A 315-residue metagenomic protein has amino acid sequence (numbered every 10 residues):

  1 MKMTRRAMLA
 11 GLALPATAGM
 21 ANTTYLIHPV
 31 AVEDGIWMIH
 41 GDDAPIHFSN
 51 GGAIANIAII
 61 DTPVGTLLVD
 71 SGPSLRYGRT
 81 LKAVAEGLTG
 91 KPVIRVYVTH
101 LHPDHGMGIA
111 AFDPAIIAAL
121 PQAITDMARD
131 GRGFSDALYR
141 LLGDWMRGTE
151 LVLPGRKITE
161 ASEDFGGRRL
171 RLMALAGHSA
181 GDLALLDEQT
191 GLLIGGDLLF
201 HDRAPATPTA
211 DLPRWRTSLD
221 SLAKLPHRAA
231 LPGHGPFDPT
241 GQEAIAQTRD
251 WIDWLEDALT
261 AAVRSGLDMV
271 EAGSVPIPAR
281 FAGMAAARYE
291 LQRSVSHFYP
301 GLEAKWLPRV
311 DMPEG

Functional and structural regions predicted by a protein language model:
M1-T23: N-terminal export signals
N22-A31, T125-A174, S179, E188-Q189 (+2 more regions): Metallo-beta-lactamase
A31-V84, A184-G196: Conserved beta-strand hairpin/beta-sheet module of binuclear metal-dependent hydrolase folds, prominently
V69-S71, R95-H102, A118-L120, I194-G196 (+1 more regions): Active-site neighborhood of phospho(di)ester-bond hydrolases with catalytic His/Asp-centered motifs
G78-R79, A83-A161: Active-site HxH/HxHxD metal-binding segment of metal-dependent hydrolases
R169-L225: Active-site-proximal loop/helix segments of hydrolase catalytic cores
R214-E271, V275: Divalent-metal (often Zn2+) His-rich catalytic cores of metallo-beta-lactamase-fold enzymes
S265-G315: C-terminal regulatory/interaction regions
